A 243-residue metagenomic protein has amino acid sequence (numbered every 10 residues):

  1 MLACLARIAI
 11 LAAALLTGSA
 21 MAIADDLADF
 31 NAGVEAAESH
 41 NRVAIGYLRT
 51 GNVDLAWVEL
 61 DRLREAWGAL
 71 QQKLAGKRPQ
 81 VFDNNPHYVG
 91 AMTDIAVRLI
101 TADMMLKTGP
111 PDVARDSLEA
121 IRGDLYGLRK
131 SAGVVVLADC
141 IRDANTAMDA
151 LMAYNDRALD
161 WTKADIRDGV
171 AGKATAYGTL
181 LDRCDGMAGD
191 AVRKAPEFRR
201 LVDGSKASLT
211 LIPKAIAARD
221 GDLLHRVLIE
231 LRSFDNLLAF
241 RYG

Functional and structural regions predicted by a protein language model:
M1-C4: N-terminal secretory signal peptides that target proteins for export/translocation
I8-G18: Bacterial N-terminal signal peptides
S19-A24: Sec/Tat signal peptide C-region and signal peptidase I cleavage site
D25-D61, N85-P86, V134-A153, D160: Immediate post-signal-peptide N-terminus of mature secreted/exported proteins
R49-P79: N-terminal, post-signal-peptide region of Sec/Tat-exported proteins
W67, L74-K107, D190-L223: Long, amphipathic, charge-rich alpha-helical segments that form helical bundles/coiled-coils
D103-D203, K214, L228-S233, L237-G243: Extended amphipathic alpha-helical interaction segments
